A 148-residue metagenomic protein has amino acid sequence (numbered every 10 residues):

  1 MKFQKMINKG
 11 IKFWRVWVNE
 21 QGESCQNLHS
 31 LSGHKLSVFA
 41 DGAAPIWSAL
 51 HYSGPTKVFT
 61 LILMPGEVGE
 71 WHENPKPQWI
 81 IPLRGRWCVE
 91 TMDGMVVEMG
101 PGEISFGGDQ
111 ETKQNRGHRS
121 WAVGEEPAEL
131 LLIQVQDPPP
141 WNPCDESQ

Functional and structural regions predicted by a protein language model:
K2-V18: Short acidic, Pro/Gly- and aromatic-enriched capping/linker segments at domain boundaries
V18-W71, A128-P138: A short glycine-rich, His/Asp/Glu-containing loop-to-beta-strand
V68-G69, R86-E90, I104: Short beta-strand segments in beta-sandwich/barrel cores
P75-D93: Glycine- and acidic-residue-biased ligand/ion/polar-headgroup-sensing regions
M92-E111: Short acidic-glycine-tyrosine-enriched beta hairpin
F106-Q110, R119-P140: A short hydrophobic beta-strand segment most commonly corresponding to one strand of the jelly-roll/cupin
